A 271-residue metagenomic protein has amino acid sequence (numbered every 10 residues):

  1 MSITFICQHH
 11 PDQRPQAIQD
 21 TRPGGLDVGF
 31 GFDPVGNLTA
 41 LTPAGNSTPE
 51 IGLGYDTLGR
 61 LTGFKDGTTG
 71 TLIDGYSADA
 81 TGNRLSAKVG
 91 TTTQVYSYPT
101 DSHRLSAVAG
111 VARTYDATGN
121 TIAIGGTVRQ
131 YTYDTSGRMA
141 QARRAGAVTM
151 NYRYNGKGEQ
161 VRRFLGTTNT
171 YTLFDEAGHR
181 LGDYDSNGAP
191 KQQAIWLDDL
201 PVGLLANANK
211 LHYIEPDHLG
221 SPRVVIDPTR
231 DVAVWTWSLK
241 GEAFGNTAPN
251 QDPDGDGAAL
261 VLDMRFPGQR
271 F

Functional and structural regions predicted by a protein language model:
M1-P11, A17-G24, A40-S47, G63-T69 (+10 more regions): Beta-turn initiation residues at beta-strand->coil junctions
I6-C7, F30, L53, Y76 (+9 more regions): A residue-level detector for well-ordered beta-strand positions
H10, D33, D56, D79 (+9 more regions): Short, acidic, Ser/Thr-enriched surface-loop or helix-capping motifs
G59, Y76, G125-R153, K157-G158: Acidic, glycine-rich calcium-binding repeat modules characteristic of RTX/beta-roll and related beta-solenoid repeat
D74-P99, R104, L173-D183: Structured, non-catalytic alpha/beta "coupling" segments that mediate domain-domain communication and provide generic
Q94-T100, K191, N207-F271: A motif-centric feature for acidic-aromatic and gly/ser/thr-rich catalytic loops and repeats
